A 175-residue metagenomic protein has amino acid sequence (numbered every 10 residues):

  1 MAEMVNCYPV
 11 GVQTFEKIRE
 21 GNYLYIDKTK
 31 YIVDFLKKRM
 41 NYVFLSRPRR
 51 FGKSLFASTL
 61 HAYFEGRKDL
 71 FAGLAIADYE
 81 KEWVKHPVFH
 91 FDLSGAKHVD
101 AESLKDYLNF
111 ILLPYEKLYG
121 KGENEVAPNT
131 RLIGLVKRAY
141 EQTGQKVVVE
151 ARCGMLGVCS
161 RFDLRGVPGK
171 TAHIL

Functional and structural regions predicted by a protein language model:
M1-L175: Phosphate-binding site recognition
